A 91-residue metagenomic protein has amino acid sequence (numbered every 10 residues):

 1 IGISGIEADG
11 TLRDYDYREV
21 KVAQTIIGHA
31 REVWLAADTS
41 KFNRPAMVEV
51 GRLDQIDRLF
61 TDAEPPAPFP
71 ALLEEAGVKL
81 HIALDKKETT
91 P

Functional and structural regions predicted by a protein language model:
I1-P91: Conserved phosphate- and dinucleotide-binding cores of soluble alpha/beta proteins, encompassing both enzyme active
